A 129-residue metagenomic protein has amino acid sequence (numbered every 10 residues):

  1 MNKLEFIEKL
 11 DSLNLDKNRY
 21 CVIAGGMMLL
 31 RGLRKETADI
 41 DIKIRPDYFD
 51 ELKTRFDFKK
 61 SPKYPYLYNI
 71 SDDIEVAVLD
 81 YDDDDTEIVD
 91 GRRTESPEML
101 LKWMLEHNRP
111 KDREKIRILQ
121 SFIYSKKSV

Functional and structural regions predicted by a protein language model:
M1-V129: Compositionally biased terminal segments of proteins
